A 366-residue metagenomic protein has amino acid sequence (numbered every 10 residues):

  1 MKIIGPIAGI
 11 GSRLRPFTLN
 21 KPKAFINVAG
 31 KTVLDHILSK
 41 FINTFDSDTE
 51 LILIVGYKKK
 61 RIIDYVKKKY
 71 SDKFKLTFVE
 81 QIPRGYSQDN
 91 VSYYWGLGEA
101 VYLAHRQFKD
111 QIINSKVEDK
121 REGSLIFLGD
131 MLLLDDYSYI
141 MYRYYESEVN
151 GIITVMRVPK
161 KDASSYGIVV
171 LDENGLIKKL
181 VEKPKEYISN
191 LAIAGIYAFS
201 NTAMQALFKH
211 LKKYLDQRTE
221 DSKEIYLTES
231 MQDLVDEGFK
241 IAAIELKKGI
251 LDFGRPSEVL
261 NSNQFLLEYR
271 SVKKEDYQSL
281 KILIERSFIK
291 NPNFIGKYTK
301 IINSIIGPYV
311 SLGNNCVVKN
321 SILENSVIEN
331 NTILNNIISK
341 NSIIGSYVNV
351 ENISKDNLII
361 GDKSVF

Functional and structural regions predicted by a protein language model:
K2-G5, R13, K31-I126, Y139 (+3 more regions): Conserved N-terminal catalytic core of the sugar/cofactor nucleotidyltransferase
N20-D35: Short catalytic helix/loop segments, enriched in acidic residues and glycine and frequently bearing histidine
I52-G56, T154-V155, V327, I343: Short internal beta-strands
L128-L132: The conserved acidic donor/metal-binding loop of glycosyltransferases
D135-A163: Conserved donor-nucleotide/metal-binding helix-loop-beta segment in metal-dependent transferases, i.e., the alpha-helix
Y145, L176-L251, P256-E268: Catalytic-core segments of class I nucleotidyltransferases/pyrophosphorylases that form NMP-activated intermediates
Q232-S311: Extended, small-residue-rich solenoid/repeat segments and analogous flexible loops that form exposed scaffolds
Y277-F366: Structural signal for interior beta-strand "rungs" in well-ordered beta-sheet cores of soluble enzyme domains
